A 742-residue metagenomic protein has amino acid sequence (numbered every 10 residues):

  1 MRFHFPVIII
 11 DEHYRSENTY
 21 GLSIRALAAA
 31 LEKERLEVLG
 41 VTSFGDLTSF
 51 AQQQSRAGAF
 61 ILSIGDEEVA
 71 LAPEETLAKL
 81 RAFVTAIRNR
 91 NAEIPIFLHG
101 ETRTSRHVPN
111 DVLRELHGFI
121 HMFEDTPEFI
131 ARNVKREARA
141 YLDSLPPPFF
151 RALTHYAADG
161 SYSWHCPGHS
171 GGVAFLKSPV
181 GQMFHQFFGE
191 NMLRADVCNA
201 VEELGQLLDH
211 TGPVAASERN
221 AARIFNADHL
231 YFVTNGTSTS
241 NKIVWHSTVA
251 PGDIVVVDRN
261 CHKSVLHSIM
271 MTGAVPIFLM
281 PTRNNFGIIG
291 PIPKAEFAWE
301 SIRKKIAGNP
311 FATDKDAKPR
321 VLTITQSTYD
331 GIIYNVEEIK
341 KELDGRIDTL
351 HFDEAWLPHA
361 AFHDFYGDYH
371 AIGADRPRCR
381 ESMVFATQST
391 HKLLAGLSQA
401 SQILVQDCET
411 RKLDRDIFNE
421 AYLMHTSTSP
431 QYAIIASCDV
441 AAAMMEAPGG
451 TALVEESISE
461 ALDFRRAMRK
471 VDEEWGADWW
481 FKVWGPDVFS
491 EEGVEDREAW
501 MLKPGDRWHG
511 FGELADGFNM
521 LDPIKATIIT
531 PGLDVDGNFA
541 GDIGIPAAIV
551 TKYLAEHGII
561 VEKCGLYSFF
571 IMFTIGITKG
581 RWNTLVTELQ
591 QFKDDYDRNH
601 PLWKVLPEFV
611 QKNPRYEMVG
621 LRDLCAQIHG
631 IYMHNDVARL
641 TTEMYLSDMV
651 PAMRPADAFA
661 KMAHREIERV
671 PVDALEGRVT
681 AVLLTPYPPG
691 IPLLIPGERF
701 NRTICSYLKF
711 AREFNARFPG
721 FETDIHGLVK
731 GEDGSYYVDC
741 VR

Functional and structural regions predicted by a protein language model:
F3-L31, V38-G40, F60, I269: Conserved acidic segment of CheY-like receiver
F5, A29-E32, D46, F50-A59 (+7 more regions): Non-catalytic terminal extensions of PLP-dependent enzymes
H13-L22, D46, I64-T76, T102-S105 (+1 more regions): Short acidic, S/G/P-rich loop/turn micro-motifs used as interaction or catalytic elements
V41-F44, T48-Q53, T85, P109 (+3 more regions): Conserved PLP-enzyme active-site core in the AAT-like
P95, D228-L230, G252-V255: Short active-site oxyanion
L98-H99: Hydrophobic/aromatic residues positioned on beta-strands within the core alpha/beta folds
E190-T239: Conserved N-terminal alpha-helix of the aminotransferase class I/II PLP-enzyme fold
